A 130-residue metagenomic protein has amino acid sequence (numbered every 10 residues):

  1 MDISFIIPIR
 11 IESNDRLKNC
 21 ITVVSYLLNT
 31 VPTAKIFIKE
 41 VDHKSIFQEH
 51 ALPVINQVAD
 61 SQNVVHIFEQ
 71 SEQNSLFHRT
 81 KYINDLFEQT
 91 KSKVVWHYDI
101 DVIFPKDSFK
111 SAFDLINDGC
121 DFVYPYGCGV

Functional and structural regions predicted by a protein language model:
I3-N19, T30: A conserved hydrophobic helix/loop-capping motif in glycosyltransferases and polysaccharide synthases
S13, K39-P53, V102: A conserved acidic beta->alpha catalytic loop
T22-A34: Short, acidic, metal-binding catalytic loop of nucleotide-sugar glycosyltransferases
T33-S45, F68-S71: Short beta-strand/loop segment that forms part of the nucleotide-sugar
F47-Q89: Active-site-proximal specificity loops/subdomain of glycosyltransferases
L86, S108-I116, P125: A short, amphipathic alpha-helix embedded in the catalytic core of nucleotide-handling enzymes
K93-I103: Short beta-strand-to-loop acidic/aromatic patch adjacent to the donor-nucleotide binding site
V123-V130: Short beta-strand-to-loop element that shapes/binds the nucleotide-sugar donor at the catalytic cleft/hinge
